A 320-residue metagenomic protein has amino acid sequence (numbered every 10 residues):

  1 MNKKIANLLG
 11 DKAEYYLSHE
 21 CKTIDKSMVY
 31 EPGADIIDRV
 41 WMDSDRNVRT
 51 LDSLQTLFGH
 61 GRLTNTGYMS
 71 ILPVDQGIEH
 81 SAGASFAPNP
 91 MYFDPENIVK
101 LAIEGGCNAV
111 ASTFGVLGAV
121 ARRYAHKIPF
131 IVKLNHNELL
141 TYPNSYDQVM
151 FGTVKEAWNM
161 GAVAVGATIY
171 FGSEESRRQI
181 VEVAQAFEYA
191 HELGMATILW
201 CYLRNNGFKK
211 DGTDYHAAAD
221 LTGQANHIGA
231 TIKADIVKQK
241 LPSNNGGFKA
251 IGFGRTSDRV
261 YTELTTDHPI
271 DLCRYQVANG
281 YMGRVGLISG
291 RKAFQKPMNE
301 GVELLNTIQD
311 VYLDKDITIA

Functional and structural regions predicted by a protein language model:
M1-H80, S85, G118-K127: N-terminal amphipathic alpha-helix/helix-capping segment at the start of soluble metabolic enzymes
K26-E31, T64, G77-I288, N306-A320: Alpha/beta enzyme core
G286-K296: Short acidic/histidine-rich active-site segments
M298-V302: Short glycine/threonine-rich loop-to-helix capping motif typified by GTGT followed within a few residues by an Asp-Pro
